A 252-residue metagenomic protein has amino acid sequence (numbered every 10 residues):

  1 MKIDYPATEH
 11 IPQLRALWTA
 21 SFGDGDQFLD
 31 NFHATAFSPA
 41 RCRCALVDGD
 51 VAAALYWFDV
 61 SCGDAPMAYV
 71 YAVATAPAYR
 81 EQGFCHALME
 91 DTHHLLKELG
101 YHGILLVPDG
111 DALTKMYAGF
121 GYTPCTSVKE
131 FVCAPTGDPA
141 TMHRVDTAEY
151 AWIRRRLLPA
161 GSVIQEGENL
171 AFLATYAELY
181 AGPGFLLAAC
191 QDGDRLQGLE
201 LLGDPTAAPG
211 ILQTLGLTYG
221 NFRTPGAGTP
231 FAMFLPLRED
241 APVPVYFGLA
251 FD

Functional and structural regions predicted by a protein language model:
M1-L14, A140-W152: A short beta-loop-alpha structural element at the N-terminal edge of CoA-dependent acyl/N-acetyltransferase catalytic
H10-I11, A16-C62, R154-L179: Active-site rim helix/loop that mediates acceptor-substrate recognition in acyltransferases
C44, D50-D59, P66-A74, L105 (+2 more regions): Conserved beta-strand in the GNAT
Y79-D91, A207-L212: Conserved acetyl-CoA pyrophosphate-binding loop and the N-cap/start of the following alpha-helix in GNAT-like
L96-D109, L217-G226: Conserved GNAT acetyl-CoA-binding A-motif
A118-D138, G193, G198-D252: Active-site/acyl-donor-binding loops of N-acyltransferases
F120-L199: Amide-forming acyltransferase catalytic core, primarily the GNAT-like/NAT-type and related acyltransferase folds
